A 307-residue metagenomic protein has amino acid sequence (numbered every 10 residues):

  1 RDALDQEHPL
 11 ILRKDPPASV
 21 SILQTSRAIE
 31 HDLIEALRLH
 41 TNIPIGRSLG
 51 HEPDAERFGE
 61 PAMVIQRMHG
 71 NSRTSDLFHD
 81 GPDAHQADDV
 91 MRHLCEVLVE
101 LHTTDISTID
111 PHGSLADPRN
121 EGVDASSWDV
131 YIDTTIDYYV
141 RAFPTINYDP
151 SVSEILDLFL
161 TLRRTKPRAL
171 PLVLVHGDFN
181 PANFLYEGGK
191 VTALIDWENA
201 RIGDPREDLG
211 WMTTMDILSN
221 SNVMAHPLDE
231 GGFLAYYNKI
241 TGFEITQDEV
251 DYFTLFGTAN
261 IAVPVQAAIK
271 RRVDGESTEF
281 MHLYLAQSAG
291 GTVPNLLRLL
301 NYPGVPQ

Functional and structural regions predicted by a protein language model:
R1, I11-L12, S48, L101-T103 (+2 more regions): Active-site acidic catalytic loop and adjacent metal/ATP-binding pocket of ATP-dependent phosphoryl transfer enzymes
R1-D157, R164-P171: ATP-binding pocket architecture of kinase catalytic cores
I29, E60, E207, L228-D229 (+1 more regions): A generic structural signal for residues located within well-ordered alpha-helices of large catalytic or ligand-binding
V90-L94, S151-E154, D178, P205-D208 (+3 more regions): An acidic site on a long C-lobe helix of protein kinase domains
G113, I269-L285: Hydrophobic/aromatic-rich alpha-helical bundle segments in the mid-to-C-terminal region
R206-G242, F256-G275: Active-site activation/catalytic loop segments of kinase-like enzymes and analogous catalytic loops in related
E244-F256: All-alpha amphipathic helical-bundle segments outside canonical DNA-binding/catalytic cores that form hydrophobic
A286-Q307: Regulatory N- and C-terminal appendages and interdomain linkers associated with kinase/kinase-like NTP transferase
